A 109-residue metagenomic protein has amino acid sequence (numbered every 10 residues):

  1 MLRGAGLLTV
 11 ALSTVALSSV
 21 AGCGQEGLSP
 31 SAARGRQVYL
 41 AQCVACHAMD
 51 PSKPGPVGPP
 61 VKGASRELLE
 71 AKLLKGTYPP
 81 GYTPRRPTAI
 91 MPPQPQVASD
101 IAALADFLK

Functional and structural regions predicted by a protein language model:
M1-V10: Bacterial N-terminal signal peptides that target proteins for export
S19-G22: C-terminal motif of bacterial Sec signal peptides marking the signal peptidase cleavage site
G24-E26: Bacterial signal peptide processing site
L28-P30: Signal peptide cleavage region of secreted peptide precursors
A32, R36, A48-Y78, P92: Gly/Gly-Pro-rich "capping" loops immediately C-terminal to redox-active cysteine motifs in periplasmic/lumenal
L40: Residues immediately within or flanking Cys/His clusters that coordinate Zn2+ in small zinc-binding modules
C43-C46: Short cysteine clusters
P54-K62, T77-L108: Axial heme c-ligation environment in periplasmic c-type cytochrome domains
